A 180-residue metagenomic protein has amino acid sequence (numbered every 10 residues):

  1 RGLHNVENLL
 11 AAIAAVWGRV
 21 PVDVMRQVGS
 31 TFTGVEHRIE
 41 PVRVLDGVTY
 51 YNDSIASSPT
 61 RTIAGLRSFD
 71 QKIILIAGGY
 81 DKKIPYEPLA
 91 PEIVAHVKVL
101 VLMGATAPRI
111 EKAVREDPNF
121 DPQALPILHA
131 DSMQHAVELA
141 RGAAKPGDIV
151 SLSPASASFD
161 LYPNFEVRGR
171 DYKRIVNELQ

Functional and structural regions predicted by a protein language model:
R1-V97: Nucleotide phosphate-binding/pyrophosphate-handling subdomain across enzymes that bind or process nucleotide phosphates
N5, G18, P126-H129, L161: A structural signal for short, well-ordered beta-strand elements
V24, R61, R109-A113, L161: Phosphate- and divalent-cation-binding pockets in alpha/beta enzyme and binding domains that engage nucleotide-derived
V48-T49, S158-L161: A short acidic, helix-capping loop that chelates divalent metal ions and anchors anionic groups
L89-G147: C-terminal helical cap/extension that packs against the catalytic core of soluble nucleotide-cofactor enzymes
A107, K173-Q180: Short, flexible loop segments at boundaries between secondary-structure elements
S151-A155: Short beta-strands and strand-loop turn motifs
